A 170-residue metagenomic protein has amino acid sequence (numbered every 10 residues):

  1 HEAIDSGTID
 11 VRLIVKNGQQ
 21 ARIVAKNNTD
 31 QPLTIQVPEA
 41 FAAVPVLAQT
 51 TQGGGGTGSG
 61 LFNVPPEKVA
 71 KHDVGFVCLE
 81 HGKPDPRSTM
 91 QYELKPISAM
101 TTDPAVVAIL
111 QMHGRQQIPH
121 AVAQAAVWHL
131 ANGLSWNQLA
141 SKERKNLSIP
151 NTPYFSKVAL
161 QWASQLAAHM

Functional and structural regions predicted by a protein language model:
H1-K16: Low-complexity, acidic Ser/Thr/Pro/Gly-rich terminal tails and inter-domain linkers that flank the onset of structured
G7-I9, A21, G58: Residue-level marker for the onset of beta-strands and adjacent loop->beta junctions in well-ordered domains
L13-V15, F62-V64, Q117: Generic marker of residues within folded, mature protein domains
I14, V37-A40, L47: Surface loops and adjacent helix of pleckstrin homology
V15-Q19, I23-I35: Asparagine-centered strand-capping/turn motif at beta-strand->loop junctions
N27-T29, V37-F41, F76-E80, A140-E143: A mature extracytoplasmic/lumenal domain signature
A42-P96: Intrinsically disordered, low-complexity Pro/Gly/Ser/Thr-rich segments with frequent PxxP/GP/PP motifs and embedded
K71, V77-M170: Mature extracellular/secreted ectodomains of secretory-pathway proteins
